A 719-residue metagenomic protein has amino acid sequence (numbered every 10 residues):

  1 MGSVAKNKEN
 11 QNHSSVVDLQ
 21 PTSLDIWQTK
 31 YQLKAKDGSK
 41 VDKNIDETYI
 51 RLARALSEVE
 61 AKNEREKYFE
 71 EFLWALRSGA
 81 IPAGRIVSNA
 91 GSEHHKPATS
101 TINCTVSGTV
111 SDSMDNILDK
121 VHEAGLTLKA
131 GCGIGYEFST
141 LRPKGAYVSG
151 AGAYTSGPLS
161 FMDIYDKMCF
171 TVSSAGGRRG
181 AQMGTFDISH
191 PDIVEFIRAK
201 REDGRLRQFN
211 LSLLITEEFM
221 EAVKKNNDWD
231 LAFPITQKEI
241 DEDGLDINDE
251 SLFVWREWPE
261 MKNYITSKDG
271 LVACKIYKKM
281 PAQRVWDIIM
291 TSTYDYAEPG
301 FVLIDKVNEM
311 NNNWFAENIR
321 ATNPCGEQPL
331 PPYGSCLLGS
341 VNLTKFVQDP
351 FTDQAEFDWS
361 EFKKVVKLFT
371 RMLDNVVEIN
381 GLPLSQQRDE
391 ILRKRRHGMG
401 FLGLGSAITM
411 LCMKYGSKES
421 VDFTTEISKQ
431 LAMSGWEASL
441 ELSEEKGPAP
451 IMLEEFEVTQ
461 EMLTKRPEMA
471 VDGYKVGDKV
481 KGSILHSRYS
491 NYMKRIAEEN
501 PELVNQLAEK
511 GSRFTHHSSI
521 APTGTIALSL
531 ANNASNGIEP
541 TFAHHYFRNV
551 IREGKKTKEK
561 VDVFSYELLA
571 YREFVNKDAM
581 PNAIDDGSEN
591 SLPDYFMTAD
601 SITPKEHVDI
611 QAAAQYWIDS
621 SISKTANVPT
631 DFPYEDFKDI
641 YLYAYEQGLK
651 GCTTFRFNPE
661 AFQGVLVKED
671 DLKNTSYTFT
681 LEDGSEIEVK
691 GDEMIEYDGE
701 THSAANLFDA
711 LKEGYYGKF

Functional and structural regions predicted by a protein language model:
M1-T101, D243-D246, L252-A273, W286-M290 (+4 more regions): Acidic/polar, glycine-rich intrinsically disordered N-terminal extensions of enzymes
N10-D18, I102-W359, L382-Q386, E390 (+5 more regions): Active-site cavity-forming subdomains of large catalytic enzyme subunits
L19-Q28, W74-H94, I188-S189, T370-I379 (+1 more regions): Core structural elements
V41-I45, H94-T99, V110-S113, A153-F161 (+19 more regions): Secondary-structure capping and boundary motifs in well-ordered enzyme cores
V87-S92, E356-W359, P383-K394, A407 (+4 more regions): Active-site-adjacent structural elements in folded domains
A130-R142, R179-G184, L411-S417, S621-K624 (+1 more regions): Glycine-rich phosphate/pyrophosphate-binding loops and their adjacent beta-strand/loop elements at enzyme active sites
G326-P329, L373-E378, P448, Y489-E498 (+1 more regions): Catalytic alpha/beta core of large soluble enzyme barrels
S335-M399, T409, D585-S591: Long, charged, mostly alpha-helical binding arms that flank functional sites
